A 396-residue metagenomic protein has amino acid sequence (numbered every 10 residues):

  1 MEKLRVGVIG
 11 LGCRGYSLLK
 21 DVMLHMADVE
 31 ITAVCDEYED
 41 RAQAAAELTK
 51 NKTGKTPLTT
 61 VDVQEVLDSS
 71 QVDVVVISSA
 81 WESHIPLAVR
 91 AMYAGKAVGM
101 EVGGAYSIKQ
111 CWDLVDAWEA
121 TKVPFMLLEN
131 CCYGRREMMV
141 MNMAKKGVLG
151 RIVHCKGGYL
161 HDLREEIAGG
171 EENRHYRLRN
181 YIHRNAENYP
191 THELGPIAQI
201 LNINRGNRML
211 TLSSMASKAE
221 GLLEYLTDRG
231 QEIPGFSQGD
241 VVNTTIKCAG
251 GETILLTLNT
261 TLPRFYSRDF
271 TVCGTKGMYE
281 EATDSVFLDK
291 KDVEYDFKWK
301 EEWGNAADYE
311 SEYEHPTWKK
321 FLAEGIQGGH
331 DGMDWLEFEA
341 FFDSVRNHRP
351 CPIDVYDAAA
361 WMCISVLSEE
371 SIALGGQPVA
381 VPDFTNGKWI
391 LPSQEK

Functional and structural regions predicted by a protein language model:
M1-K52: N-terminal Rossmann-like dinucleotide-binding module
G10, T121-M126, C131-F236: Predominantly a Rossmann-like dinucleotide-binding segment in NAD(P)-dependent oxidoreductases
T56-D62: Conserved SAM-binding strand-loop segment of SAM-dependent methyltransferases
D73-V74, A80-W81, I85-Y133, G147: Beta-strand-loop-alpha-helix segment that lines the small-molecule cofactor/substrate pocket of alpha/beta enzymes
G95, K122, G147, G251 (+2 more regions): Glycine-centered short loops/turns at secondary-structure junctions
V123, G150-H154, E370-G387: C-terminal capping/lid region of NAD(P)-dependent oxidoreductase domains
A219, E224-F236, K247-C248, K276-I353 (+1 more regions): C-terminal glycine/acidic-rich active-site capping loop/insertion
L256-Y266: Glycine-rich phosphate/pyrophosphate-binding beta-alpha loops
